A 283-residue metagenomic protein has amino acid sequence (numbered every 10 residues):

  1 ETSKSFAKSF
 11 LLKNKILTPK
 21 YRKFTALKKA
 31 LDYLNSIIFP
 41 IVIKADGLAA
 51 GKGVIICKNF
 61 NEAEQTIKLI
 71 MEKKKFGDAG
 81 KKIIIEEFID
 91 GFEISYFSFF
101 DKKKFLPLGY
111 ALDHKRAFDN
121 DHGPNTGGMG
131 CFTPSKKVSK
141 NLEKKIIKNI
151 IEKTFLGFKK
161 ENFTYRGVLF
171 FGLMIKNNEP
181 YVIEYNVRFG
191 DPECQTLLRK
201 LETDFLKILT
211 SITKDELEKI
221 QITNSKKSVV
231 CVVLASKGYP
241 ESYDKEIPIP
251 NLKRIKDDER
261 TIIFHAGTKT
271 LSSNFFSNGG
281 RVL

Functional and structural regions predicted by a protein language model:
E1-S36, I41-V42, L48: Conserved N-proximal alpha/beta basic substrate-recognition cap immediately N-terminal to, or forming the N-lobe
K13, A45-D46, E86-I89, K160-T164 (+2 more regions): Short Gly/Pro-enriched turn/cap motifs at secondary-structure boundaries
I37-I38, I175-Y181, N278-G279: A short, glycine/Asx- and small/polar-enriched loop/turn that sits immediately N-terminal to a beta-strand
I38-N59, L197: Conserved anion/nucleotide-ligand pocket segment
K52, M129, G279-L283: Short, solvent-exposed beta-strand edge segments and adjacent coil->beta transition regions
V54-Q195: Internal nucleotide-binding/catalytic subdomain
I147-L169, N186-D258, A266-L271: Active-site "cap" helix and flanking loop/linker of ATP-utilizing ligase/carboxylase catalytic domains
T268, S272, F276-L283: Generic C-terminus detector
